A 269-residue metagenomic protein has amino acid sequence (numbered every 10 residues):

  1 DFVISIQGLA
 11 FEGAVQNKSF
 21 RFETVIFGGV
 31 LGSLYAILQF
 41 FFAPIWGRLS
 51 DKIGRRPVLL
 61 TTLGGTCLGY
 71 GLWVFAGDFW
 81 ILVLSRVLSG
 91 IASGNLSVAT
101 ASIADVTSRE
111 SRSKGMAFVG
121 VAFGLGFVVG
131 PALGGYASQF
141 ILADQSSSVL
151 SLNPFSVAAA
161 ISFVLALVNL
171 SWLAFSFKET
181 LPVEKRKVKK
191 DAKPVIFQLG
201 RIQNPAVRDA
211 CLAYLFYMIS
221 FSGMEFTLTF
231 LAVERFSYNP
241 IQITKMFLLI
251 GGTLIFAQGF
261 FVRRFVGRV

Functional and structural regions predicted by a protein language model:
D1-V25, F226-I243: Short amphipathic helix-loop junctions that connect adjacent transmembrane helices in Major Facilitator Superfamily/SLC
F41-G54, A257-V269: Helix-to-loop junctions at the C-terminal end of transmembrane segments in multipass secondary transporters
G54, F75-W80, A92, S237: Helix-breaking motifs and short loop linkers at transmembrane-helix boundaries and internal kinks in secondary membrane
G64-G77: C-terminal ends and interior cores of transmembrane alpha-helices in multi-pass membrane transporters/permeases
L84-F123: Cytoplasmic helix-loop-helix junction between adjacent transmembrane helices in 12-TM secondary transporters
M116-Q139: Glycine-rich segments within core transmembrane alpha-helices of 12-TM secondary carriers
F163-V183: C-terminal membrane-cytosol helix-exit motif in multi-pass small-molecule transporters
K178-A213, E234-R235: Juxtamembrane intracellular "pre-TM" segments in multi-pass secondary transporters
